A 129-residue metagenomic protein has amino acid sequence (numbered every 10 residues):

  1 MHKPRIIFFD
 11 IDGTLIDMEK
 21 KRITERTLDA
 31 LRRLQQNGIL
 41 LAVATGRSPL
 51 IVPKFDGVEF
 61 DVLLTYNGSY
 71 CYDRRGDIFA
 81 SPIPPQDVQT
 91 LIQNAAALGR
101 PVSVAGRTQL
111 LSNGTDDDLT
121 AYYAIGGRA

Functional and structural regions predicted by a protein language model:
M1-H2, A96: Flexible, charged surface loops at secondary-structure boundaries
K3-K20: Asp-based phosphoryl-transfer active-site loop
I23-T24: A short acidic/small-residue loop/turn micro-motif
L28-A121: Active-site phosphate-binding/coordination module
L119-A129: Acidic, His- and aromatic-enriched active-site or binding-groove loops in soluble protein domains that engage sugars
